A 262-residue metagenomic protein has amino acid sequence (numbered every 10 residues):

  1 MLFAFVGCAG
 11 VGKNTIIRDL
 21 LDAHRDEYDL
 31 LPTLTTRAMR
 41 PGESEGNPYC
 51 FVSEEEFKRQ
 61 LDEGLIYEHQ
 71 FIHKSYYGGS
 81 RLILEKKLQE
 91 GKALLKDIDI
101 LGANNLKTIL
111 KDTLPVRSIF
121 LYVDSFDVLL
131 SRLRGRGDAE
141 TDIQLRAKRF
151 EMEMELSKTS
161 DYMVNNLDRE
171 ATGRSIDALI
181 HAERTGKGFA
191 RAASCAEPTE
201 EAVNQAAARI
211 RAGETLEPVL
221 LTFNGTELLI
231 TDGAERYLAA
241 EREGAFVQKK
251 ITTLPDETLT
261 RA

Functional and structural regions predicted by a protein language model:
F5: Hydrophobic anchor at the beta1->P-loop junction of P-loop NTPases
C8: P-loop (Walker A) phosphate-binding loop of NTP-binding proteins
V11: ATP-binding Walker
N14: Walker A/P-loop
T35-L94, I100: ATP-dependent small-molecule kinase phosphotransfer cores that center on conserved nucleotide phosphate-binding segments
L94-I100, D112-R134: Conserved phosphate-donor/acceptor-positioning beta-strand/loop module used by diverse small-molecule
D138-L179: Small-molecule kinase domains that catalyze NTP-dependent phosphoryl transfer to phosphate-bearing small molecules
R184-R261: Short, charged/polar connector segments at secondary-structure boundaries
